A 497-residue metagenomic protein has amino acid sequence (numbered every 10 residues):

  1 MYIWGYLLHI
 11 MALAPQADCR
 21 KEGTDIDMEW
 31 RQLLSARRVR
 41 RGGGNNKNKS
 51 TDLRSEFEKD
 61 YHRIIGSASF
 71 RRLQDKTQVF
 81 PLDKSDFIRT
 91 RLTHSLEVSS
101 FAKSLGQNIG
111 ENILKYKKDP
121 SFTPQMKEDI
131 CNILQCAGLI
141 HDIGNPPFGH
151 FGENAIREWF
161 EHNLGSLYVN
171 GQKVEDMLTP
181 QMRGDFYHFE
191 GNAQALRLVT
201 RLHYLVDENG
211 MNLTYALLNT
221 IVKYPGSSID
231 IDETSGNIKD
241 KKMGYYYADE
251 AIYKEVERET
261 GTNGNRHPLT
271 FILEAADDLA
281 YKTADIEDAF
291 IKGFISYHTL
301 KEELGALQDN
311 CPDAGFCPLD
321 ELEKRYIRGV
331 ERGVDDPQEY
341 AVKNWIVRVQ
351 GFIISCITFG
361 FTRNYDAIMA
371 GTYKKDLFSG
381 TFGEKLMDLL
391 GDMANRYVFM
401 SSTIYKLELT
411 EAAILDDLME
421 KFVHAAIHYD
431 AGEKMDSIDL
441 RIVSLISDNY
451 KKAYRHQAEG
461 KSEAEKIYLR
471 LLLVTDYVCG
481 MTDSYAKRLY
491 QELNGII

Functional and structural regions predicted by a protein language model:
L7, R20-L53, I65-K76, S85 (+5 more regions): Sequence-structural signature of the catalytic-core scaffold of metal-dependent phosphohydrolases that act on
E58-R71, S379-G383: Acidic, low-complexity proline/glycine-rich segments
F70-Q74, G165, Y204-E208, S227-T234 (+7 more regions): Intrinsically disordered or highly flexible coil/loop and linker segments, enriched in small and charged/polar residues
K76-D86, M393-V398: A short small-residue
E97, F271, A275-D278, V349 (+7 more regions): Charged, amphipathic alpha-helical oligomerization/scaffolding segments
T362-K451: Substrate-recognition/cap regions that form aromatic- and gly/pro-loop-enriched pockets for small-molecule ligands
S444-I496: C-terminal amphipathic alpha-helical interaction region
